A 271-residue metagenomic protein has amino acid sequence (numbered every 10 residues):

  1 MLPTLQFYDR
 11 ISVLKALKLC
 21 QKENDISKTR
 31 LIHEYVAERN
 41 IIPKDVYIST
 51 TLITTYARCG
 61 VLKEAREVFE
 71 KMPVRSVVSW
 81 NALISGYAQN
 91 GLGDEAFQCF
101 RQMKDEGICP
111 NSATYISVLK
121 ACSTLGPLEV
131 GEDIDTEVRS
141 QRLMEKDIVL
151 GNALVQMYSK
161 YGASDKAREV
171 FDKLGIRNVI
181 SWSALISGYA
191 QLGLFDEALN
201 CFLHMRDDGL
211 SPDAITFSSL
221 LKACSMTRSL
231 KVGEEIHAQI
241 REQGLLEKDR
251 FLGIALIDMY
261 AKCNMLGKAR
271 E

Functional and structural regions predicted by a protein language model:
M1, V13-A16, V36, T51-T55 (+12 more regions): Hydrophobic anchor position in alpha-helical repeat solenoids
D9-L14, T29, K44-D45, S49-T50 (+19 more regions): Pentatricopeptide repeat
I148, K160, V179, F195-K268: Core solenoid repeat modules with strong leucine/isoleucine-rich periodicity, prominently canonical LRR arrays but also
